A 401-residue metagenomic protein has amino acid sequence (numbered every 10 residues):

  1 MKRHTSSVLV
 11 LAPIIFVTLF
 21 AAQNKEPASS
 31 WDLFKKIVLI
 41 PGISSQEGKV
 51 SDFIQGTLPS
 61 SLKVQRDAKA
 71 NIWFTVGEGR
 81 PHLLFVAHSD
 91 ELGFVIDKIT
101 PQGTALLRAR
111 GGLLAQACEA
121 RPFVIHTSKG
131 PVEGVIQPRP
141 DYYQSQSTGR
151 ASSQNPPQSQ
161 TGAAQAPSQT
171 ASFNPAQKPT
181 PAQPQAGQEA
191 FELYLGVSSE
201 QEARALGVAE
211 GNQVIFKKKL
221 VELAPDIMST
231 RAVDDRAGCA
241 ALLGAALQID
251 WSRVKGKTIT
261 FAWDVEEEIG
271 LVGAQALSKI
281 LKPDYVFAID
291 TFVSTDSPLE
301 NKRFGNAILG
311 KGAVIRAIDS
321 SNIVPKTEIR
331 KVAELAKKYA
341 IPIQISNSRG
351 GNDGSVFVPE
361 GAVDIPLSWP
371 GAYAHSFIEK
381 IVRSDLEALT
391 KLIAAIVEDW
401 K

Functional and structural regions predicted by a protein language model:
M1-V10: Bacterial N-terminal signal peptides that target proteins for export
V10-P13, T18-K401: N-terminal hydrophobic/helix-forming segments and targeting peptides
